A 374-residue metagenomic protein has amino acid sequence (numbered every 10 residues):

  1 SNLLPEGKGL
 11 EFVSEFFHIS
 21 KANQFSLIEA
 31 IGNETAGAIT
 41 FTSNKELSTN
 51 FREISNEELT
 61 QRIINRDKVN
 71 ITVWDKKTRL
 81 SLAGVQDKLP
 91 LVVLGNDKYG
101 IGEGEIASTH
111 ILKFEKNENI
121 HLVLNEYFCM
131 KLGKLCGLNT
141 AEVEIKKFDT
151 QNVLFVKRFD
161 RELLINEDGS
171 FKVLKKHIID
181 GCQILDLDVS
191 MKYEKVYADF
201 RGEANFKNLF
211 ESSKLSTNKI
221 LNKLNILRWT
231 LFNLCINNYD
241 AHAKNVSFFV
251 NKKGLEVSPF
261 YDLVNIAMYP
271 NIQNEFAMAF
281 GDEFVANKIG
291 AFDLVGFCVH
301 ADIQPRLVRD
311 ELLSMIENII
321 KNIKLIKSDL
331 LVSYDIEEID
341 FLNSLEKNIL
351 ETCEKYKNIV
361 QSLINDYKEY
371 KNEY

Functional and structural regions predicted by a protein language model:
S1-Y374: Phosphate/dinucleotide-binding and metal-coordinating scaffold of catalytic cores in nucleotide-dependent enzymes
